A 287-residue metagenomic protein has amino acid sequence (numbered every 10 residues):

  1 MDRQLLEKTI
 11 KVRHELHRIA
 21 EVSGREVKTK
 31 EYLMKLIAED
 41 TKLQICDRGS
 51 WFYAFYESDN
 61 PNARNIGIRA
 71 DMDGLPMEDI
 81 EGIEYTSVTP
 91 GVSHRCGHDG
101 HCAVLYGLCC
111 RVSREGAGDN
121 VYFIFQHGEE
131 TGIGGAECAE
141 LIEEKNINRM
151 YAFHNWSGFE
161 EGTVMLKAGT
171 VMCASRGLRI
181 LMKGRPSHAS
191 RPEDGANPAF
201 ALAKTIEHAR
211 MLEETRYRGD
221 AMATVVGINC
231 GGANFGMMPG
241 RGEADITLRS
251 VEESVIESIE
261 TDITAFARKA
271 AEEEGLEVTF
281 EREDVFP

Functional and structural regions predicted by a protein language model:
M1-A20, E31, K35-A38, C110 (+8 more regions): N-terminal hydrophobic/helix-forming segments and targeting peptides
M1-H94, A103, R111-D119: Acidic/His- and Gly-rich active-site-bordering loop/insert found across diverse amide/peptide-bond hydrolases
I19-G24, L75, T131, G232-F235 (+2 more regions): Short, small-residue-enriched loops and turns at beta-alpha junctions that line or gate enzyme active sites
E21, D71-D73, G128, W156 (+1 more regions): Active-site beta-loop-alpha junctions enriched in small/polar residues
R69, V104, A152, R241: Structural signature of FAD isoalloxazine-binding scaffolds in flavoprotein oxidoreductases
L75, I83-S93, D99-G100, E115-I228 (+1 more regions): Histidine/acidic-residue-rich, glycine-tolerant segments that coordinate divalent metal ions
A203-P287: Metal-dependent amide/peptide-bond hydrolase catalytic core, centered on the "pita-bread" metallohydrolase fold
